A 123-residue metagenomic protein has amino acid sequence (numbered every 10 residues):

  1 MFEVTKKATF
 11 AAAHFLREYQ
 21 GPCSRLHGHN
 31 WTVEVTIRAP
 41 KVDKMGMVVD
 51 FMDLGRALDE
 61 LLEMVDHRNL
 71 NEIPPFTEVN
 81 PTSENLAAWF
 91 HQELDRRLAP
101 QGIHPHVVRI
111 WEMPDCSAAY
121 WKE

Functional and structural regions predicted by a protein language model:
M1-E123: Charge-rich, low-complexity N-terminal segments
